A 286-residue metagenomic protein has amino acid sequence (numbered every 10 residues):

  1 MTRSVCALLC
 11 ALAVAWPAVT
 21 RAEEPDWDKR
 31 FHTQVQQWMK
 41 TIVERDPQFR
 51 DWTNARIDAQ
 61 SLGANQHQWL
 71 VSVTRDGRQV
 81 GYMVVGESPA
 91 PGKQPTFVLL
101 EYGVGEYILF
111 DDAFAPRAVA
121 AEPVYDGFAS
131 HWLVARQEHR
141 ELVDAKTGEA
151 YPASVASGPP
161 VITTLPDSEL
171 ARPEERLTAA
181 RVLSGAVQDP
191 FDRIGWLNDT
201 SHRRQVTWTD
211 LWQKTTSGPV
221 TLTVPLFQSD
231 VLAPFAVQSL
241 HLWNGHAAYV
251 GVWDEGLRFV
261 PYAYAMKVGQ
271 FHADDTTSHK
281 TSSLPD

Functional and structural regions predicted by a protein language model:
M1-C6: Bacterial N-terminal signal peptides that target proteins for export
A7-A15: Bacterial N-terminal signal peptides
W16-A22: Sec/Tat signal peptide C-region and signal peptidase I cleavage site
A22-T33, R75-V84, P91: N-terminal short leaders/motifs
E23-G63, G103-A121, D167-T223: Short, non-transmembrane alpha-helical segments in secretory-pathway proteins
P47-P89, Y125-L142, L240, G251: Exposed beta-strand-loop-beta-strand "reactive/processing" segments of non-cytosolic proteins
M83-A129, V143-A179, D254-D286: A short, surface-exposed interaction/processing loop segment used at functional sites
L177-D286: A eukaryote-biased signal for long
